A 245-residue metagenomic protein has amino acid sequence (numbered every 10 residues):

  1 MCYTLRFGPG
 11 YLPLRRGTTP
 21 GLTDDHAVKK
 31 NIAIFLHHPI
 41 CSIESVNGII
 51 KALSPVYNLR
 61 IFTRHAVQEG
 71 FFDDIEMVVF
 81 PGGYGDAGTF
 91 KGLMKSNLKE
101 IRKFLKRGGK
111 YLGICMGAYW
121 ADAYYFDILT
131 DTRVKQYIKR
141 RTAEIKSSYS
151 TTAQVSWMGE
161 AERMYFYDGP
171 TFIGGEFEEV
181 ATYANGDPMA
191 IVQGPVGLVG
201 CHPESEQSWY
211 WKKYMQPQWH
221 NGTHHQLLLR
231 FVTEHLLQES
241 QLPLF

Functional and structural regions predicted by a protein language model:
C2-L5, L14-R15, T19-I75: Aromatic-Pro/Gly-enriched surface loop or interdomain linker that acts as a lid/target-recognition segment
G21, A27, R102, E204-F245: Extracellular ligand-binding/catalytic regions of CAZymes and related secreted enzymes and adhesion modules
F35-H37, F62, A87, H202-P203 (+1 more regions): Extended, composition-driven regions rather than compact fold-specific motifs
P39-I40, Y84-D86, A118-W120, N185-D187 (+1 more regions): Short, solvent-exposed loop/turn segments at secondary-structure junctions
M77-G83, V196-G200: Structural motif
D86, F90-V155: A glycine-rich, often tryptophan-bearing local segment used as a flexible ligand/cofactor-contacting loop or short
K146-W209: Catalytic beta-strand/loop cores that center a nucleophilic Ser/Cys/Thr and support acyl-enzyme chemistry
